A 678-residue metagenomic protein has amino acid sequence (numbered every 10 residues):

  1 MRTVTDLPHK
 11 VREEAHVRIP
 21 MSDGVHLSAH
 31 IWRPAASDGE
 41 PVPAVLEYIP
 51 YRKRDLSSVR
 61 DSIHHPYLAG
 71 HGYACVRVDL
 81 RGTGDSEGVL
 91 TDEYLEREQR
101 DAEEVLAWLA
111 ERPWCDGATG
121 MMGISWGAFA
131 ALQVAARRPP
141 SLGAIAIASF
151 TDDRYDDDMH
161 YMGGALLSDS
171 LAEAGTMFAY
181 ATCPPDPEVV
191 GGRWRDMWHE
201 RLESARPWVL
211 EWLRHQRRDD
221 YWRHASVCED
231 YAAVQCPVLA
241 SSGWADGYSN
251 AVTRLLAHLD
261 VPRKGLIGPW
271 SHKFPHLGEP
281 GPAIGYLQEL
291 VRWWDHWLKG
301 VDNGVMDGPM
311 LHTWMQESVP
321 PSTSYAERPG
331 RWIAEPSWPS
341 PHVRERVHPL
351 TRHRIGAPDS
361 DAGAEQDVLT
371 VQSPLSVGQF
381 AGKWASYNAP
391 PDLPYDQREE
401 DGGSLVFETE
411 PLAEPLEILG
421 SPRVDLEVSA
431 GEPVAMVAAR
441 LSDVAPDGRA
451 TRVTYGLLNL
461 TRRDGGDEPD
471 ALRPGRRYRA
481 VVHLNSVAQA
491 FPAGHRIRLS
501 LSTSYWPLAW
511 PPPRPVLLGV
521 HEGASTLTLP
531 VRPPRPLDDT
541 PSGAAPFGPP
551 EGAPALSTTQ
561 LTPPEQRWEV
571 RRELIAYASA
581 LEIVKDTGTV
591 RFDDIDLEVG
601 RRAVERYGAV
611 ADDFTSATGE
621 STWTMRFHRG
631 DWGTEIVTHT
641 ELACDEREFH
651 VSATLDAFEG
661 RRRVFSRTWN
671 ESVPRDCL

Functional and structural regions predicted by a protein language model:
R2-E40, E408, L412-E414, E468: N-terminal cap/lid segment of alpha/beta-hydrolase-fold proteins
A36-A110, H160, P433, A439-D447 (+1 more regions): Cap/lid segment of the alpha/beta-hydrolase catalytic domain
D61-S62, G70, Q133-A233: Accessory cap/linker subdomain of secreted extracellular hydrolases
P113-S125: Alpha/beta-hydrolase fold nucleophile elbow
G123-Q133: Glycine-rich nucleophile elbow surrounding the catalytic serine of serine-hydrolase chemistry
V234, A240-S242: Short beta-strand/loop motif that positions the catalytic acidic residue of the alpha/beta-hydrolase fold
N250-R263: Active-site-adjacent alpha-helix of alpha/beta-hydrolase-fold enzymes
H276, P280-F658, R662-L678: C-terminal, loop-rich substrate-recognition/catalytic regions characterized by aromatic stacking residues
